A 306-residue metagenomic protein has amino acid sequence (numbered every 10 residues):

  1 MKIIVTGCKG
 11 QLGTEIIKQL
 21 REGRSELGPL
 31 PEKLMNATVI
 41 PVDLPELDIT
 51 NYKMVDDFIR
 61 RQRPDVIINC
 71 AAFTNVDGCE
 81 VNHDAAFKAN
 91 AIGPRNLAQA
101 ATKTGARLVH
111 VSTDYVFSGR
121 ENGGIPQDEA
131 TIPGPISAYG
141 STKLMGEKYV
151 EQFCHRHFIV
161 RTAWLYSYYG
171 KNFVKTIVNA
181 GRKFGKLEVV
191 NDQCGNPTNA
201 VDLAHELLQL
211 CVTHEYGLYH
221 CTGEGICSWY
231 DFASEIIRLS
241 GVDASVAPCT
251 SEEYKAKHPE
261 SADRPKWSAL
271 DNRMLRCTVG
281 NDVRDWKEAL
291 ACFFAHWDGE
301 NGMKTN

Functional and structural regions predicted by a protein language model:
M1-E26: N-terminal Rossmann NAD(P)H-binding glycine-rich loop of SDR-like oxidoreductase domains
T38-K53: Rossmann-fold cofactor-recognition segment
I49-A89: NAD(P)H-binding glycine-rich loop region in Rossmannoid oxidoreductase-like domains and their noncatalytic homologs
K88, I92-N96, K103, R107 (+2 more regions): Catalytic helix-loop patch of NAD(P)-dependent Rossmann-fold dehydrogenases
K148-G195, A200-D202, L208: NAD(P)-dependent short-chain dehydrogenase/reductase
V189-C194, Y219-I226, T278: Glycine-rich Rossmann NAD(P)(H)-binding loop
E206, T213-E260, F294, N301-M303: Mid/C-terminal beta-alpha module of Rossmann-like enzyme folds, strongest in SDR-family dehydrogenases/epimerases
D285-N306: Amphipathic terminal alpha-helices
